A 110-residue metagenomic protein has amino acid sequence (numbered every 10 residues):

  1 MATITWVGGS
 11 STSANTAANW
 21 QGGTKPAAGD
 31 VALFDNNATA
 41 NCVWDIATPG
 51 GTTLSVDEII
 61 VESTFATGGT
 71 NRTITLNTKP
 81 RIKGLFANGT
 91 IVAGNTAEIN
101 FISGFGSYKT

Functional and structural regions predicted by a protein language model:
M1-T110: Extracellular beta-sheet-rich ligand-binding/adhesion modules
